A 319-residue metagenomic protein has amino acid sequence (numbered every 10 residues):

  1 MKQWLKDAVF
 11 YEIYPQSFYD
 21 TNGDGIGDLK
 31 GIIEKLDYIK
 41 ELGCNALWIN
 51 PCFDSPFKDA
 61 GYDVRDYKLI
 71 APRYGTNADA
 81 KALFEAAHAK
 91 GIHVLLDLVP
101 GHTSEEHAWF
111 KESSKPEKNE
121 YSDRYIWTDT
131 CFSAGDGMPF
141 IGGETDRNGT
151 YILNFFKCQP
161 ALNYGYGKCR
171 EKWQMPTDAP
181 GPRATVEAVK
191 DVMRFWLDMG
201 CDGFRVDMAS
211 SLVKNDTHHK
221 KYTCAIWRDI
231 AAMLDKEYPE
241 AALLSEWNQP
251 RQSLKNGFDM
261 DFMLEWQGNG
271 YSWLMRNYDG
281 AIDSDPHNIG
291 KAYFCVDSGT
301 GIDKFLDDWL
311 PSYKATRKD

Functional and structural regions predicted by a protein language model:
M1-K190, R194-F195, D202: N-terminal structural segment of carbohydrate-active enzymes
L5-K6, D79, Y222, I226 (+1 more regions): Secondary-structure capping and boundary motifs in well-ordered enzyme cores
L36, A80-F84, M193-R194, C224-A231 (+1 more regions): Generic structural signal for well-ordered alpha-helices, preferentially at hydrophobic/aromatic core positions
K40, L197-D198, Y313-K318: Acidic (Asp/Glu)-rich catalytic clusters
N45-A46, G91-H93, M193, D202-R205 (+3 more regions): Beta-sheet entry/capping signal
A71, P180, H218-K221, Y293 (+1 more regions): Alpha-helix capping and helix-loop boundary segments enriched in small/acidic/polar residues
E105-F140, A231-A232, K236-D319: Conserved alpha/beta catalytic core and glycan-binding cleft of carbohydrate-active enzymes
Y166-W247, R251-S253: Active-site neighborhood of glycoside hydrolase catalytic domains
